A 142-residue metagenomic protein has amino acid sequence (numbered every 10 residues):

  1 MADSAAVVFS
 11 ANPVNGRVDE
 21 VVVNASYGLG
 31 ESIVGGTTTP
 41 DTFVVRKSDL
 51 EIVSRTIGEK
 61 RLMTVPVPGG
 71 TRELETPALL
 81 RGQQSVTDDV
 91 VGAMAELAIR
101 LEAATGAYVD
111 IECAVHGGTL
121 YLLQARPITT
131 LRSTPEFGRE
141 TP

Functional and structural regions predicted by a protein language model:
M1-P142: Conserved mixed alpha/beta core segments that line enzyme active sites in large multi-domain catalysts
